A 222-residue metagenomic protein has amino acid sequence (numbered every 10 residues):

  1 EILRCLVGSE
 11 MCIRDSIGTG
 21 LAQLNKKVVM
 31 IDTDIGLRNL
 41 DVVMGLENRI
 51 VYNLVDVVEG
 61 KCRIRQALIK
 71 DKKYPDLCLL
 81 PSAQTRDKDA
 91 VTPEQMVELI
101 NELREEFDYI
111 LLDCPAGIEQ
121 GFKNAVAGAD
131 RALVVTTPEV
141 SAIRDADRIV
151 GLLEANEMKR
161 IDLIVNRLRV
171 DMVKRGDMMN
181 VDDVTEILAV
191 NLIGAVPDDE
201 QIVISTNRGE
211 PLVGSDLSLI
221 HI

Functional and structural regions predicted by a protein language model:
E1-G8, C12-I13, I220-H221: Single conserved hydrophobic/aromatic residue that forms the stacking wall/gate of nucleotide- or nucleobase-binding
S9-I35, L103: Walker A/P-loop phosphate-binding motif and the immediately C-terminal alpha-helix
M30-E105, V203-V213: P-loop/Walker-type NTP enzyme "switch/lid" segment
I35-L37, T85-R86, G117, E139-S141 (+2 more regions): Conserved nucleotide-binding/hydrolysis micro-motifs of P-loop NTPases
F122-E139: Inter-motif core of Ras-like GTPase G domains
D147-E157: Conserved C-terminal guanine-recognition region of P-loop GTPase G domains, centered on the G4
A155-I220: C-terminal lobe/tail of nucleotide-utilizing enzymes
